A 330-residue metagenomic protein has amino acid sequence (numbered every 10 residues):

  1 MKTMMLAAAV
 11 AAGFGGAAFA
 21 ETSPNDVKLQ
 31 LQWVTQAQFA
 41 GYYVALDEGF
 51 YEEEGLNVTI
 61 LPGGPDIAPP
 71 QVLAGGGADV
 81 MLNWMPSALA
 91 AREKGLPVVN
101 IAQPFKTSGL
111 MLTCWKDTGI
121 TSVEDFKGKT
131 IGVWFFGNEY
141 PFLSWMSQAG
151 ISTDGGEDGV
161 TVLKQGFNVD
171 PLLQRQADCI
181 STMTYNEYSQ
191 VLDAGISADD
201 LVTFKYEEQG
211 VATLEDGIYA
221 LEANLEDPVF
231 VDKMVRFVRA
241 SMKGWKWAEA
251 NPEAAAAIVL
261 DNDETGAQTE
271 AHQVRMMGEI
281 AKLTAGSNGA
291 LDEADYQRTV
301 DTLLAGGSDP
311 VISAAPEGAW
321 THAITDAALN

Functional and structural regions predicted by a protein language model:
M1-A20: Gram-negative bacterial Sec-dependent N-terminal signal peptides
E21-Q165, P171-Q174, D178-Y185, A212: Short, glycine-/small- and polar/acidic-enriched structural segments that line small-molecule recognition paths
W33, E208-Q209, A290-D292: Short Gly/Pro-enriched turn/cap motifs at secondary-structure boundaries
P86-S87, F167-E264: Pocket-lining segment of extracytoplasmic ligand-binding domains
S122-V123, E222, E293: Structural motif detector for alpha-helix initiation sites
T153-V160, A198-V202, V231, E264-M276 (+1 more regions): Short, surface-exposed acidic
D227-G307: Secondary-structure end/capping motifs
Y296-N330: Conserved C-terminal helix/tail region of periplasmic/extracytoplasmic solute-binding proteins
